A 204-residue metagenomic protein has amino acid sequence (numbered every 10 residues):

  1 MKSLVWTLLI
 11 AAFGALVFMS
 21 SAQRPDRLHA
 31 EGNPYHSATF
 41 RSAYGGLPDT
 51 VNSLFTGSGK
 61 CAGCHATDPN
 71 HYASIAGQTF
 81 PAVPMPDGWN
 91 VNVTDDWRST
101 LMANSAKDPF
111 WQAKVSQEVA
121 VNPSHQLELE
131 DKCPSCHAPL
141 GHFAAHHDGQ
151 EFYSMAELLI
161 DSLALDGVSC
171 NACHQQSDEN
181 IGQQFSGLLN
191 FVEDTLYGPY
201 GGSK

Functional and structural regions predicted by a protein language model:
M1-V5: Positively charged n-region of N-terminal signal peptides that target proteins for export
T7-L16: Bacterial N-terminal signal peptides
V17-S21: Juxtamembrane cytosolic interface motif at the C-terminal end of transmembrane helices
Q23-D166, D178-K204: Sequence context of c-type cytochrome heme-c attachment sites
S169: Structural signature of FAD isoalloxazine-binding scaffolds in flavoprotein oxidoreductases
